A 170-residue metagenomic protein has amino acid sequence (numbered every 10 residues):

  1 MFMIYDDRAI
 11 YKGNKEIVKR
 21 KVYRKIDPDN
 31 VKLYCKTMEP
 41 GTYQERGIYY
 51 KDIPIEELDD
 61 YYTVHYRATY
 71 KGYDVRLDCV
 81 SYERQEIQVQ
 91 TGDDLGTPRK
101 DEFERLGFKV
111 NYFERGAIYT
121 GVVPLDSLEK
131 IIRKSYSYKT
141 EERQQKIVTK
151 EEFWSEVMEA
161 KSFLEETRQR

Functional and structural regions predicted by a protein language model:
M1-R170: Short, surface-exposed polybasic-aromatic patches that bind anionic ligands, especially phosphate groups
